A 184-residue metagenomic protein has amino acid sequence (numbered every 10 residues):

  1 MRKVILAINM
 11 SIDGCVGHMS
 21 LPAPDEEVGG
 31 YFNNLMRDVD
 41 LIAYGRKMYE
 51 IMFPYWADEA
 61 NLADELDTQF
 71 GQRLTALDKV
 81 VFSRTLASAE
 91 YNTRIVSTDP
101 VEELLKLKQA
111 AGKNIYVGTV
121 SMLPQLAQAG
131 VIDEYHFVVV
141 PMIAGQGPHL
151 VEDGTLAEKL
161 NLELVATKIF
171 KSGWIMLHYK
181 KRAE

Functional and structural regions predicted by a protein language model:
M1-E184: Enzymes that bind and transform nitrogen-containing heteroaromatic metabolites
